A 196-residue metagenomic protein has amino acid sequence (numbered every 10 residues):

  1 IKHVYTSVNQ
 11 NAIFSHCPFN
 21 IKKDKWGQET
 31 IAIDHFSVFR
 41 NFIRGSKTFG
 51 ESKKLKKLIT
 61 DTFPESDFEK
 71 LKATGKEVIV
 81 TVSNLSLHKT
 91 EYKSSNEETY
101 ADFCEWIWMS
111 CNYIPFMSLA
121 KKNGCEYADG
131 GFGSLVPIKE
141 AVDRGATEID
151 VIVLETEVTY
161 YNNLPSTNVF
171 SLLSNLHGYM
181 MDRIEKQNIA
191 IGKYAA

Functional and structural regions predicted by a protein language model:
I1-A196: Patatin-like phospholipase
